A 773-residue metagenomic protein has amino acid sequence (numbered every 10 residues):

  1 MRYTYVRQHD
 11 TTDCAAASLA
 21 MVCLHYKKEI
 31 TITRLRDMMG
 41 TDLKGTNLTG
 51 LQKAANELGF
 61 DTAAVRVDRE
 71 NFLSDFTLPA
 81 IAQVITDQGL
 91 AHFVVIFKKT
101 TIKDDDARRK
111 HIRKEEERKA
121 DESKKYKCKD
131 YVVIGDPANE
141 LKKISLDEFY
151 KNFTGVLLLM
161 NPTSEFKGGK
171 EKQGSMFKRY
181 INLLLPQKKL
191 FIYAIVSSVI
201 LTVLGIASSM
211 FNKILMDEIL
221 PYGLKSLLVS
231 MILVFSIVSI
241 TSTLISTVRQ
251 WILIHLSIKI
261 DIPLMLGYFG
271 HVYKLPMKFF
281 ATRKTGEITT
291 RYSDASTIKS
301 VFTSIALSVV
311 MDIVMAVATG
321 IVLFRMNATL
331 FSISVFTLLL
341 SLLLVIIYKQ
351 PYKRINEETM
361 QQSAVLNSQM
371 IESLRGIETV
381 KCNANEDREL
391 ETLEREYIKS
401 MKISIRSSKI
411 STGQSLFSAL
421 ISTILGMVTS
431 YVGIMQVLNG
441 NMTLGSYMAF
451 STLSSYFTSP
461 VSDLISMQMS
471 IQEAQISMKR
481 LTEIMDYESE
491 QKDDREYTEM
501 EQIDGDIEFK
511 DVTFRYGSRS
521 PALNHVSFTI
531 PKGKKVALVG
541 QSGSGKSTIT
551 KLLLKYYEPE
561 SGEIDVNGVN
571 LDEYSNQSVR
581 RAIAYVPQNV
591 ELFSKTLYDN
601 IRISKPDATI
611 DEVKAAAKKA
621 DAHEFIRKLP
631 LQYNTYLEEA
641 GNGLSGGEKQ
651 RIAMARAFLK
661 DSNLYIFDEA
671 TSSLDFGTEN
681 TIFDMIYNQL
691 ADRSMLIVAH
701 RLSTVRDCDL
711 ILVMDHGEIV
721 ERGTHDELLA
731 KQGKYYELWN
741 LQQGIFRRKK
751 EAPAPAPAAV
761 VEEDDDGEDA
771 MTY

Functional and structural regions predicted by a protein language model:
M1-A207, P221, K225-S230, L253 (+8 more regions): Membrane-integrated ABC transporters
R113-E116, D494, M500-Y773: ABC-type nucleotide-binding domain
F191-I245, I252, F324-T329, G440-L444: Transmembrane helix-loop-helix hairpins at lipid-water interfaces of multipass membrane proteins, especially the type-1
I195, V199-M210, I240-T247, I298-V301 (+5 more regions): Hydrophobic alpha-helical transmembrane bundles that constitute the permease/transmembrane domains of multi-pass
L233-S242, S246, S308-E358, V428-M442 (+2 more regions): Transmembrane helices of ABC transporter permease
G270-E287, E358-R406, M478, E496-T498: Loop segments that connect adjacent transmembrane helices in multi-pass transporters
M277, I298, T379, Y487-E490 (+2 more regions): Hydrophobic patch in the ABC ATPase nucleotide-binding domain
Q362, L366, E378-N385, K409 (+1 more regions): Cytosolic ends of transmembrane helices, especially the final helix of ABC transmembrane type-1 domains
